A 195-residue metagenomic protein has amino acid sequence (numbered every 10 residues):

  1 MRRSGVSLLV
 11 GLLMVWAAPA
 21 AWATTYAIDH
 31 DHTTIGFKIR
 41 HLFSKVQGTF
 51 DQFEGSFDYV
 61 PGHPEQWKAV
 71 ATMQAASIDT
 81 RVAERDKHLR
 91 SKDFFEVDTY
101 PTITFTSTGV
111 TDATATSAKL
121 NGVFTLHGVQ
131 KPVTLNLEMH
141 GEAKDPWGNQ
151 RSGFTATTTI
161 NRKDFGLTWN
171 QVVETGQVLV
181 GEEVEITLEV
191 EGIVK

Functional and structural regions predicted by a protein language model:
M1-L9: Bacterial N-terminal signal peptides that target proteins for export
A17-A18: N-terminal signal peptide c-region/cleavage motif recognized by signal peptidases
A21-K195: Low-complexity, acidic/polar, glycine-enriched regions of mature
